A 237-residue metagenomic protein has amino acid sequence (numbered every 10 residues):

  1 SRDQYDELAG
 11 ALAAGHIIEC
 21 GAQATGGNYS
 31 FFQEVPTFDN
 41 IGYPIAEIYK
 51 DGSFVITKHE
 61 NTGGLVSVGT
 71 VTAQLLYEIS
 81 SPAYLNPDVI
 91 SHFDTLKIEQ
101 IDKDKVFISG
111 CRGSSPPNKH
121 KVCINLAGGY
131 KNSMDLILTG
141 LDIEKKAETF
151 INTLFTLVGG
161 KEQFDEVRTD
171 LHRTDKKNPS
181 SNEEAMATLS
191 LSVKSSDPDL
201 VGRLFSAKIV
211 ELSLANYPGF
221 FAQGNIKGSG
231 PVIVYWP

Functional and structural regions predicted by a protein language model:
D3-E7, A11, N61-L65, I137-E144 (+2 more regions): Hydrophobic alpha-helical scaffolding
E7-S114, L126, K131: A conserved active-site cap/scaffold subdomain adjacent to cofactor or substrate pockets
S114-P237: C-terminal non-catalytic interaction/assembly regions of soluble proteins
